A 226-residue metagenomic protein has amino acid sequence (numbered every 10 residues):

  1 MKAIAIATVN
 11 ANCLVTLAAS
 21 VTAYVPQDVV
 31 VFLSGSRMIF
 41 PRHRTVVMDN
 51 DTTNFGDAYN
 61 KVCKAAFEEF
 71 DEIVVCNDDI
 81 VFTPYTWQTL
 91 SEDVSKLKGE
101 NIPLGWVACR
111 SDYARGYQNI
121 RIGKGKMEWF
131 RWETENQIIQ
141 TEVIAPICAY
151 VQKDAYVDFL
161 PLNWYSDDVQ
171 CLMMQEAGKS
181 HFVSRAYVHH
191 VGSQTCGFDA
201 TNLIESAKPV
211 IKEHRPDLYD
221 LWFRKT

Functional and structural regions predicted by a protein language model:
K2-C13, S34: A conserved hydrophobic helix/loop-capping motif in glycosyltransferases and polysaccharide synthases
N10-Y24: Short, well-formed alpha-helical segments that are part of the catalytic scaffolds of diverse glycosyltransferases
D49-A66: Glycine-rich, basic loop-to-helix element that forms the pyrophosphate-binding segment of sugar-nucleotide handling
F70-V81: Short beta-strand-to-loop acidic/aromatic patch adjacent to the donor-nucleotide binding site
Y85-G105: Conserved donor-nucleotide/metal-binding helix-loop-beta segment in metal-dependent transferases, i.e., the alpha-helix
G105-I122: Short beta-strand-to-loop element that shapes/binds the nucleotide-sugar donor at the catalytic cleft/hinge
F130-V151: A recurrent flexible, glycine/aromatic-enriched loop bordering the glycosyltransferase active site that acts as
P161-T226: C-terminal catalytic/acceptor-binding lobe
